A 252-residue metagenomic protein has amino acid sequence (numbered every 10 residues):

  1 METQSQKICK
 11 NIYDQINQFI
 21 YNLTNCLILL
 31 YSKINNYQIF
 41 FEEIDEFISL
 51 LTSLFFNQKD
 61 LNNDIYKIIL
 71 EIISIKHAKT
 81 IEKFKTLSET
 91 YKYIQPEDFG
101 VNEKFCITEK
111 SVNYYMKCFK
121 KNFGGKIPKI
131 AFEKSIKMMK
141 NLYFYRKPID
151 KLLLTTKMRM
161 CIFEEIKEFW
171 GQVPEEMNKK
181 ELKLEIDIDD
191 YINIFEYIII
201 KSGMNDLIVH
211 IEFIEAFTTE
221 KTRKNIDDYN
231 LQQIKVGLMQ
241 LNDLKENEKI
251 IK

Functional and structural regions predicted by a protein language model:
M1-I68, I72, H77-T80, E89 (+3 more regions): Acidic, serine/threonine-rich, charge-biased low-complexity segments in large eukaryotic scaffold/adaptor proteins
N35-I39, E165-D187, K201-N205, T222-I226: Short acidic, glycine/proline-enriched loop segments that cap or flank alpha-helices
F40-F169, Y229: Catalytic and GAP-homology cores of small GTPase regulators
T52, T156-R159, E196, E212-E215 (+1 more regions): Amphipathic alpha-helical interaction motifs in eukaryotic regulatory proteins
N57-L61, L182-V209: Extended amphipathic alpha-helical scaffold segments
E168, Q172, L207-V209, D243-I250: Intrinsically disordered, low-complexity regions enriched in proline, serine, glycine and charged residues
D206-T218: Juxtamembrane loop segments immediately following a transmembrane helix
F217-K252: Extended, Lys/Glu/Leu-rich amphipathic alpha-helical scaffolds
